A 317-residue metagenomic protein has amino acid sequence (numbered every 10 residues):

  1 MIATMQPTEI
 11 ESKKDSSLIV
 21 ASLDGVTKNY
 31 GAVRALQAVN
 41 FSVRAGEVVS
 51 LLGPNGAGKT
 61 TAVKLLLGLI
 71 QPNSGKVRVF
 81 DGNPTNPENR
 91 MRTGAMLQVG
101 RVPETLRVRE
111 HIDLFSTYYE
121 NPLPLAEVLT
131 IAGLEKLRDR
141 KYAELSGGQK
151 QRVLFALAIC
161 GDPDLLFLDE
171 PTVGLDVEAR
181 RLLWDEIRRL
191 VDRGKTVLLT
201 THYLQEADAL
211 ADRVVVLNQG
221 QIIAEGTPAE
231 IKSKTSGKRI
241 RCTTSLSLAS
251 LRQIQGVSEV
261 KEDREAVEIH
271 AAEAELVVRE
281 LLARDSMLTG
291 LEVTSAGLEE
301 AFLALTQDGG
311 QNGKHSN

Functional and structural regions predicted by a protein language model:
M1-T27, D308-N317: ABC-family P-loop ATPase nucleotide-binding domain
K14-D15, P87-E88, K234: Short, flexible hinge/linker loops that cap or flank conserved catalytic cores
L18-A21, K28-L199, L204-N218, A224: ABC transporter nucleotide-binding domains
R90-G94, L129, K232, V278 (+1 more regions): Conserved protein kinase catalytic domain
V108, L125, P228, G290 (+1 more regions): Structural motif detector for alpha-helix initiation sites
W184-A272: ABC transporter nucleotide-binding domain
G237-G309, N317: Short, charged/small-residue-rich alpha-helical element at the C-terminal edge of ABC transporter nucleotide-binding
